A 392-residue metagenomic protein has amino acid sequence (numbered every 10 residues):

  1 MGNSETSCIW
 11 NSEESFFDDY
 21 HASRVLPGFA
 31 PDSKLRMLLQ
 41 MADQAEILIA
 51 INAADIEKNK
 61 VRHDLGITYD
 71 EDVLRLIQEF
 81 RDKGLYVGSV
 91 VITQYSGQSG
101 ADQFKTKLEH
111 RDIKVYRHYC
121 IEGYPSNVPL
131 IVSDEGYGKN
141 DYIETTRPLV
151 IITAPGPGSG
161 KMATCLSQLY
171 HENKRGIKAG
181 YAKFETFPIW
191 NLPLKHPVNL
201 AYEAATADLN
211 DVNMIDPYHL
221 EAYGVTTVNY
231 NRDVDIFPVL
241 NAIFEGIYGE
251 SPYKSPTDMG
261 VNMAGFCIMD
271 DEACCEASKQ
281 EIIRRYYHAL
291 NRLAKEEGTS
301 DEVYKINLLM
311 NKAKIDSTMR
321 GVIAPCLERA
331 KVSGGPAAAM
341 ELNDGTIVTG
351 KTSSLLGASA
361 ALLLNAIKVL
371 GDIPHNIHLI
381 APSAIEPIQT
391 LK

Functional and structural regions predicted by a protein language model:
M1-T153, Q168-L327, L342-D344: Flexible phosphate-sensing "switch/lid" loops adjacent to ATP/NTP-binding sites across phosphate-transfer
G156-P157: The conserved Walker
T164: Hydrophobic positions on the alpha1 helix immediately C-terminal to the Walker A/P-loop
E328-R329, V369: Amphipathic alpha-helical regulatory segments at dimerization interfaces that relay allosteric signals between sensory
V332-P336: Short, small/polar residue-rich loop motifs at catalytic or cofactor-binding pockets
A337-E341: Cytosolic beta-strand hydrophobic patch enriched in CBS
T349-K392: Zn2+-dependent cytidine deaminase-like catalytic core
